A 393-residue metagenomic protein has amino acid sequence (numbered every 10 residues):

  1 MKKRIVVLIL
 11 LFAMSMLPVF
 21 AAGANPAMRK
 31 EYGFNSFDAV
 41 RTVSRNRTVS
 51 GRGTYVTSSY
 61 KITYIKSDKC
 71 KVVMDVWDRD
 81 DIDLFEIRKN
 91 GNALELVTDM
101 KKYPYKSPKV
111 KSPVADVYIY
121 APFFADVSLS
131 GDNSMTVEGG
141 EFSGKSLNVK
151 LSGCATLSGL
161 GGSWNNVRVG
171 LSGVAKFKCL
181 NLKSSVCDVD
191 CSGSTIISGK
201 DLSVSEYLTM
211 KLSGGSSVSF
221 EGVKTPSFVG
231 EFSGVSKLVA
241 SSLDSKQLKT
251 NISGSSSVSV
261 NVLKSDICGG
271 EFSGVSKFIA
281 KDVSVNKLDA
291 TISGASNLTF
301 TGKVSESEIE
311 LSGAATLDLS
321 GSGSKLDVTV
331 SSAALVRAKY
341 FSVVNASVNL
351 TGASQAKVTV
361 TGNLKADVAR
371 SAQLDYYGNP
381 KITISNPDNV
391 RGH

Functional and structural regions predicted by a protein language model:
M1-V7: Positively charged n-region of N-terminal signal peptides that target proteins for export
L8-M16: Bacterial N-terminal signal peptides
V19-S192, I196-S213, S217-E231, K237-S253 (+8 more regions): Acidic (Asp/Glu) and glycine-rich low-complexity loops/linkers that are typically intrinsically disordered
A295, G321, A333-L335, N349-H393: Hydrophilic extracytoplasmic domains
L317-T351: Intrinsically disordered, low-complexity segments enriched in Gly and acidic/Ser/Thr residues that form flexible
